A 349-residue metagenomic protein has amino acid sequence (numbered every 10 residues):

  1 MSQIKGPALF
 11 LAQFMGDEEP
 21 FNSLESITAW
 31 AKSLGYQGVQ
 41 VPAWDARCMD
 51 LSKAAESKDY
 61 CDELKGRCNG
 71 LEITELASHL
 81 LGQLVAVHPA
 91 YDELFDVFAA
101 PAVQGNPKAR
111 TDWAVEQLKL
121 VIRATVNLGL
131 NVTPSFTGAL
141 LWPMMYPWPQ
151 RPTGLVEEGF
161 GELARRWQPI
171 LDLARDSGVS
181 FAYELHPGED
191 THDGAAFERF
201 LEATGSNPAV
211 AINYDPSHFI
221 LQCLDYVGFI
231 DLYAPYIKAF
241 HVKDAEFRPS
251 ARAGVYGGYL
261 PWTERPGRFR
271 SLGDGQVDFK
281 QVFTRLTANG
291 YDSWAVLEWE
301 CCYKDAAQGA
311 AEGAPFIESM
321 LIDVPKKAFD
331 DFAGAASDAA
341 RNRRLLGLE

Functional and structural regions predicted by a protein language model:
M1-Q37, C48, E63, N69 (+5 more regions): Histidine-acidic metal/acid-base catalytic patches
F10-F14, P42-W44, S78-L81: Acidic/polar N-terminal loop/beta-strand segments that form early-domain functional surfaces
M15, M49-S52, A102-D112, E157 (+1 more regions): The substrate-binding groove and active-site-proximal loops of carbohydrate-active enzymes, especially glycoside
F21, E25, A29-W30, G66 (+2 more regions): Active-site acidic/histidine proton-transfer and metal-coordination neighborhood in alpha/beta enzyme cores
V39-P42, T74-S78, L130-G138, V179-E184 (+1 more regions): Short beta-strand segments at enzyme active-site cores
V41-K65, T137-M145: Glycine-rich, proline-tolerant flexible connector loops at the mouths of alpha/beta enzymes
S57-A86: Short hydrophobic interaction/assembly module
A77-P89, L140-L141, V242-G254: Short, solvent-exposed beta-strand-terminating loops
